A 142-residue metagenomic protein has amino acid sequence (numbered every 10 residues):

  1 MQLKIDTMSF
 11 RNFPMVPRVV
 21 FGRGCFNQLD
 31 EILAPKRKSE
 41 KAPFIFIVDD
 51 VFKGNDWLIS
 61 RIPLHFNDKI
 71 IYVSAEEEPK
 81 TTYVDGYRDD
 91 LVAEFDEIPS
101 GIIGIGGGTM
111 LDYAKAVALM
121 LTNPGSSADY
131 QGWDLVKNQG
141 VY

Functional and structural regions predicted by a protein language model:
M1-G101: ATP/NTP phosphate-donor binding region
T82-Y142: Glycine/threonine-rich beta-strand-loop-alpha-helix active-site module that forms ligand/phosphate-binding
